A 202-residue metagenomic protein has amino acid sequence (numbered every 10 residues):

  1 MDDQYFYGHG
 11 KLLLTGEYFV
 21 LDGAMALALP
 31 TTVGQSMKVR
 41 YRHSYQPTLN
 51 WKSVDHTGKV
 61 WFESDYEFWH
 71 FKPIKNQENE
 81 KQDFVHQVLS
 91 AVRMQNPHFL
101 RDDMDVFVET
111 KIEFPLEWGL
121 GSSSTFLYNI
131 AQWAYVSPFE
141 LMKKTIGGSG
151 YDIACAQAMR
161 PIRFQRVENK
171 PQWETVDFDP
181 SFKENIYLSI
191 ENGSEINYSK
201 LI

Functional and structural regions predicted by a protein language model:
M1-W118: ATP-binding N-lobe of GHMP and related small-molecule kinases
D2, H9, L13-T31, T48 (+2 more regions): ATP-dependent small-molecule kinase catalytic core of the GHMP/sugar-kinase superfamily and closely related
Q82-T175: Gly/Ser-rich oxyanion-binding loop with an adjacent helix/lid that shapes the negatively charged ligand pocket
